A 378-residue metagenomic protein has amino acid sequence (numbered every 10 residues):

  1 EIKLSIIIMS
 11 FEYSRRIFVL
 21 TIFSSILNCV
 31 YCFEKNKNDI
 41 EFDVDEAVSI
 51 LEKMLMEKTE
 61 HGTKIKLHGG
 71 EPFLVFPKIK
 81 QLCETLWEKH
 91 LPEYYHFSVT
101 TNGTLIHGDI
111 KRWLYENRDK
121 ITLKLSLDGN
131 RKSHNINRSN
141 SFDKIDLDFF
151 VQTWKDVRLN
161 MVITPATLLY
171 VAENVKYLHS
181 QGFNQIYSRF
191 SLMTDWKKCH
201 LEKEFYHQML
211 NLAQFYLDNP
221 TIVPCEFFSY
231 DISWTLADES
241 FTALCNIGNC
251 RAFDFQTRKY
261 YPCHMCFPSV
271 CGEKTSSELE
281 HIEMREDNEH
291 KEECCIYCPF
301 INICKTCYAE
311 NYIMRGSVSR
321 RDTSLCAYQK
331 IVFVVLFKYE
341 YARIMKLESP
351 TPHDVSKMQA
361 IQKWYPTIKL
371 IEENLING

Functional and structural regions predicted by a protein language model:
I2-I6: Extreme N-terminal basic, low-complexity initiation segments that serve as generic localization/processing leaders
F11-E46: Canonical Radical SAM [4Fe-4S] cluster-binding loop centered on the CxxxCxxC motif and its immediate flanking residues
I17, L51-K66, V75-M193, K197: Radical SAM/AdoMet-radical enzyme domain recognition
T21-N28, E71, G248, C294-Y297 (+1 more regions): Cysteine-centered iron-sulfur cluster-binding motifs in ferredoxin-type domains/subunits of redox enzymes
S24-I26, P72, T104-L105, N130 (+5 more regions): Short, solvent-exposed loop/turn segments at secondary-structure junctions
E41-F42, E46, R138-F142, H200-H207: Alpha-helix N-cap and loop-to-helix initiation/capping positions
K197-C271, I303: A C-terminal junction/extension of Radical SAM enzymes
F267-G378: Flexible mid-to-C-terminal extensions adjoining Fe-S/redox cofactors in radical SAM and related proteins
